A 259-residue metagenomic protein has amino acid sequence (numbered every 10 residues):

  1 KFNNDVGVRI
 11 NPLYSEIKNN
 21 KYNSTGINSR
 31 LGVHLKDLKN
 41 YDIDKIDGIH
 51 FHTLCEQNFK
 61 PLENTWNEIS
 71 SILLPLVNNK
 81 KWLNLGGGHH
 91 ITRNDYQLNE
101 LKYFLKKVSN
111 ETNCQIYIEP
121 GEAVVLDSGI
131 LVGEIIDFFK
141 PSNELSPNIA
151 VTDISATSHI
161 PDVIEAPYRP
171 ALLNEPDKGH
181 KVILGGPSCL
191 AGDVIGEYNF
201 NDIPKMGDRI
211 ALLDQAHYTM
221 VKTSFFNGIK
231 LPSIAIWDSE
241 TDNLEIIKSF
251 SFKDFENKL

Functional and structural regions predicted by a protein language model:
K1-W82, N94-Y96, F104-K107: Active-site-proximal beta-alpha core segment in soluble small-molecule metabolic enzymes
G7-R9, H50, G86, Y117 (+1 more regions): Generic enzyme active-site microenvironment
T53-L54, L83-T92, P120-E122: Glycine-rich beta-strand-to-loop/alpha-helix junction loops that act as flexible
N58-N64, T92-Y103, D127-D137, E197-F200: Short glycine/threonine-rich loop-to-helix capping motif typified by GTGT followed within a few residues by an Asp-Pro
S71, V77-K80, N99-E111, G196-A211: Acidic/histidine-enriched ion/cofactor-binding microenvironments in catalytic or ligand-binding pockets
Q97-L105, G228-A235: C-terminal helical cap(s) of enzyme catalytic domains, especially alpha/beta-barrels
I118-L259: Charged (often Lys/Glu-rich) extended helix/loop segments that serve as interaction or gating elements
